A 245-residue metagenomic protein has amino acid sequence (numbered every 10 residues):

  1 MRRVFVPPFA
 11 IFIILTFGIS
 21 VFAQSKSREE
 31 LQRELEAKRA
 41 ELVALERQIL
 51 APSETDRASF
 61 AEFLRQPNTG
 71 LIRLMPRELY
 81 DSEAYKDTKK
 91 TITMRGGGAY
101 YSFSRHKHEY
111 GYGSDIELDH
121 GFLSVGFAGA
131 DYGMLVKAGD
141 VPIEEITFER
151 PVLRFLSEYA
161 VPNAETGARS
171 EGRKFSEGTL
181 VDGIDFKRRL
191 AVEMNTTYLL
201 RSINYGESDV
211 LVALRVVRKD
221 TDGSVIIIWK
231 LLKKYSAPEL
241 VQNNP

Functional and structural regions predicted by a protein language model:
M1-V4: Positively charged n-region of N-terminal signal peptides that target proteins for export
P8-G18: Bacterial N-terminal signal peptides
F17, F155-E158, A213: Generic detector of low-complexity/intrinsically disordered segments and short hydrophobic N-terminal stretches
I19-A23: Sec/Tat signal peptide C-region and signal peptidase I cleavage site
Q24-D185, Q242-P245: N-terminal "domain-start" segment
E165-D222, S236: Acidic, glycine-rich flexible loop segments
G223-N244: Short solvent-exposed strand/turn elements
